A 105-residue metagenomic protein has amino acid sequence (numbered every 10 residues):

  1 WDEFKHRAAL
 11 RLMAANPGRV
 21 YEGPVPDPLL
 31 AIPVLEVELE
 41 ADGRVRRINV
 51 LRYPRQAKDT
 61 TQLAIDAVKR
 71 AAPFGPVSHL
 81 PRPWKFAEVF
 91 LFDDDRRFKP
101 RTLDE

Functional and structural regions predicted by a protein language model:
W1: Basic nucleic-acid-binding interfaces
H6-G18, E40-R52, I65-G75, P81-E105: Conserved "boundary/linchpin" sites in short secondary-structure elements
V20-P26: Short acidic alpha-helical/loop segments enriched in Asp/Glu that coordinate divalent cations
D27-V34: Short, small/polar residue-rich loop motifs at catalytic or cofactor-binding pockets
R52-K58: A short acidic/small-residue loop/turn micro-motif
K58-T61, I65-D66: Short, hydrophobic/π-rich interface segment
